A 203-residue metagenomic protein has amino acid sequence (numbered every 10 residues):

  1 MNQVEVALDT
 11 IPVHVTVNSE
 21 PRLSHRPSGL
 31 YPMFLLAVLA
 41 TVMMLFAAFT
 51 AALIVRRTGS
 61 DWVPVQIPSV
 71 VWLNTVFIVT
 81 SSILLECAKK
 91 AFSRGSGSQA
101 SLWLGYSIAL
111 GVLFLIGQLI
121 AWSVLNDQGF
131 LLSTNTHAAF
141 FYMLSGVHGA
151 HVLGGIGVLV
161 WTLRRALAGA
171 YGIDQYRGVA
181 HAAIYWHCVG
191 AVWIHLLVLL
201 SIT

Functional and structural regions predicted by a protein language model:
M1-T203: ...captures the hydrophobic TM-helix bundle architecture rather than a specific catalytic motif, and can also fire on
